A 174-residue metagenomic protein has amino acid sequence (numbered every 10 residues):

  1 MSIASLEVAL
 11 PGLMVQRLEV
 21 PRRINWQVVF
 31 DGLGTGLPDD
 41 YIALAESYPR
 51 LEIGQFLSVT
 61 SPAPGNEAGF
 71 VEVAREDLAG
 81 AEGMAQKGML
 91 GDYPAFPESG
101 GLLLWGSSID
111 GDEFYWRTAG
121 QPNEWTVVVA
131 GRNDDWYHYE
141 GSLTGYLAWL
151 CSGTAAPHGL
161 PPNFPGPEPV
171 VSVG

Functional and structural regions predicted by a protein language model:
M1-D110, G159, V170-G174: A surface-exposed partner-binding patch
L104, A130, T144-L147: Active-site scaffold segments
D110-D112, D135: Short acidic/polar mixed-charge low-complexity motifs
D112-A119: Short, surface-exposed beta-strand/loop micro-motifs that present aromatic residues
A119-G120, R132: Low-complexity, glycine/alanine/valine/leucine- and proline-rich hydrophobic stretches
N123-A130: Short polybasic amphipathic segments
W136-P157: Compact, glycine/acidic-enriched structural inserts
N163-P169: Short, highly charged C-terminal tails/helix-capping segments
